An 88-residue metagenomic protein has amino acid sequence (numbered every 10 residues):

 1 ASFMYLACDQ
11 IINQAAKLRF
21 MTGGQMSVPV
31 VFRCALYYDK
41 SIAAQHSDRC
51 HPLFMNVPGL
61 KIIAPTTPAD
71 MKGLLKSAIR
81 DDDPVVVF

Functional and structural regions predicted by a protein language model:
A1-F88: Conserved thiamine diphosphate
